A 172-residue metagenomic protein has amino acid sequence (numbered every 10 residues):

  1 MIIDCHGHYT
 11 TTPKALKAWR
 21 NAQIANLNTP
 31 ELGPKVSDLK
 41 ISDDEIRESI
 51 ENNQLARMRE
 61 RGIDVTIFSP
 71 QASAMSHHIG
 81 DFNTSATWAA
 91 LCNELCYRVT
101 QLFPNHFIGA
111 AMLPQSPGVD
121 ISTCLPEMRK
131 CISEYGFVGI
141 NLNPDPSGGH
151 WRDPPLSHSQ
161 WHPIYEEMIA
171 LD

Functional and structural regions predicted by a protein language model:
M1-D172: Helix-coil boundary/capping segments in enzymes
